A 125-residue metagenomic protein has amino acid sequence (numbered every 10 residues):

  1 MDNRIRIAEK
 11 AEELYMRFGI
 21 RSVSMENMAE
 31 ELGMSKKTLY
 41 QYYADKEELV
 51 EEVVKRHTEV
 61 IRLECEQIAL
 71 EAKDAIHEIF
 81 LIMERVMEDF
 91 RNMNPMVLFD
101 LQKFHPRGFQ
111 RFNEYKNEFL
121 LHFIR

Functional and structural regions predicted by a protein language model:
M1-D2: N-terminal intrinsically disordered/low-complexity leader segments
R6, K10, L14-E48, E52: Helix-turn-helix
G19-I20, E66, L70, P95-L101: Short, flexible helix-adjacent loops and helix caps
K37, L63-E66, R107-Q110, E114: Positions in alpha-helical segments
E52, R56, E66-N92: Hydrophobic alpha-helical connector segments
E88-R125: Short secondary-structure transition hinges
